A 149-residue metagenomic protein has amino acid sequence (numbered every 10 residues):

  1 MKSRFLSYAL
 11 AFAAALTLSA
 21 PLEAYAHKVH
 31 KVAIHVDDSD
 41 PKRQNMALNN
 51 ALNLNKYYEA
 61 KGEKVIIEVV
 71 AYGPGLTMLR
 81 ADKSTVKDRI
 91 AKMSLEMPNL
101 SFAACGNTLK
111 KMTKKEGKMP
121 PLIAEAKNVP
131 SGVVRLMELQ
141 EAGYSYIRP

Functional and structural regions predicted by a protein language model:
M1-L10: Bacterial N-terminal signal peptides that target proteins for export
A15-E23: C-terminal segment of classical bacterial N-terminal signal peptides
L22-P149: Secreted/extracellular ectodomain signature
